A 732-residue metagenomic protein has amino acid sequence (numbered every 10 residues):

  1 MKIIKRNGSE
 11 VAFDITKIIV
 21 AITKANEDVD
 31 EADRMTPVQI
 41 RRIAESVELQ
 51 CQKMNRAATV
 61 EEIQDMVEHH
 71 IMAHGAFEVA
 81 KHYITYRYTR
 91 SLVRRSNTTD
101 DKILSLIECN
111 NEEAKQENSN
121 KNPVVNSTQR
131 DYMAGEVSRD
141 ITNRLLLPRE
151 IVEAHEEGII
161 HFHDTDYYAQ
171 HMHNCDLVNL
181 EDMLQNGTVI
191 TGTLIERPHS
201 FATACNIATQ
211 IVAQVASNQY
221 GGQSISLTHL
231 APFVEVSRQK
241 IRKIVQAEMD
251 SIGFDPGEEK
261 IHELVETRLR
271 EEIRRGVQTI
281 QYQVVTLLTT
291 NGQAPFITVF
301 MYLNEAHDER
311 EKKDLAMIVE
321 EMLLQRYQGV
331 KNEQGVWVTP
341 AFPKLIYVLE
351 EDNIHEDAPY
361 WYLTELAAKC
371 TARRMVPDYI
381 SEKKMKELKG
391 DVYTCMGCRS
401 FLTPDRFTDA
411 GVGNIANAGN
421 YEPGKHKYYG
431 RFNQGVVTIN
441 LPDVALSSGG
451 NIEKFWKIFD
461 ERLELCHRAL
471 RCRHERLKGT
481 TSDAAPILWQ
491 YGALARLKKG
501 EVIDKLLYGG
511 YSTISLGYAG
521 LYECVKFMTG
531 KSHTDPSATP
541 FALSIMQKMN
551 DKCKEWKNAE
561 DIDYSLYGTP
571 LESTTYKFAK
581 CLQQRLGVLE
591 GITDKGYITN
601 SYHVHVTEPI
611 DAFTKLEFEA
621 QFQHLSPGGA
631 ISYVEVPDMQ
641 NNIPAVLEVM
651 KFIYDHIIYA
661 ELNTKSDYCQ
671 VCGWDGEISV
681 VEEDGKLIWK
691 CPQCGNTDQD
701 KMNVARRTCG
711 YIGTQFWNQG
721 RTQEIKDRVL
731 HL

Functional and structural regions predicted by a protein language model:
M1-N110, K726-H731: Charged, amphipathic alpha-helical regulatory modules used for macromolecular assembly or allosteric control
I15-I19, G75-E78, H307-L315, T529-S532 (+2 more regions): Short amphipathic alpha-helical segments with coiled-coil-like heptad repeat character
T23, H467, R471, Y522-K526: Amphipathic, well-packed alpha-helical segments that form the structural scaffold of globular domains
T89-G510, K531, D535-T697, N703: Conserved catalytic cores of very large enzyme subunits
I273-V277, Q281, F527, R721-D727: Metallocofactor- and cofactor-centric catalytic cores in central/energy metabolism, strongly enriched
I514-F527, Q547, R707: Contiguous, well-ordered alpha-helical segments that form the cores/surfaces of helical PPI scaffolds
Q693-L732: Long insertion/accessory domains within large nucleic-acid-processing enzymes
